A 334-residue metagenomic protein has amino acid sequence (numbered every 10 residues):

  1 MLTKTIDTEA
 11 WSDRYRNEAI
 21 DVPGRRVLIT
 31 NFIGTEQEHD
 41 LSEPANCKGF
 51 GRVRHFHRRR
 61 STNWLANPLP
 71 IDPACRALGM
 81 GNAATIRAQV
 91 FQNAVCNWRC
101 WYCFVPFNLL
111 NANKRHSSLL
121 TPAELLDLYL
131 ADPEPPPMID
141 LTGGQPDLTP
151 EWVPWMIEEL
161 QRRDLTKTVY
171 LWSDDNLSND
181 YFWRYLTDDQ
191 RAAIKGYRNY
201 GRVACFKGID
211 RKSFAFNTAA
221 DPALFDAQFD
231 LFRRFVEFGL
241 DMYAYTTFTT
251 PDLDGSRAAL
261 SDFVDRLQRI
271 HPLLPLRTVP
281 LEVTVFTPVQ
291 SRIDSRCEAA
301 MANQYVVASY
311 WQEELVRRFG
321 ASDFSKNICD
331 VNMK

Functional and structural regions predicted by a protein language model:
M1-C47, A223, D230-K334: Auxiliary Fe-S-binding modules of radical SAM enzymes
D13-Q92, W101, V105-L110: N-terminal [4Fe-4S]-dependent radical SAM core
Q92, C96-W101, R198-A204: Short coil-to-beta-strand
C103-R115, A215-P222: Acidic/glycine-enriched edge-of-secondary-structure segments
P106-I139: Conserved alpha-helical substructure of the radical SAM core
L110, P146-D147: Short strand->helix junction
L126-L130, D147-R277: Conserved AdoMet/S-adenosylmethionine-binding subsite of the radical SAM
L141-Q145: Glycine-rich beta-strand-to-loop/alpha-helix junction loops that act as flexible
